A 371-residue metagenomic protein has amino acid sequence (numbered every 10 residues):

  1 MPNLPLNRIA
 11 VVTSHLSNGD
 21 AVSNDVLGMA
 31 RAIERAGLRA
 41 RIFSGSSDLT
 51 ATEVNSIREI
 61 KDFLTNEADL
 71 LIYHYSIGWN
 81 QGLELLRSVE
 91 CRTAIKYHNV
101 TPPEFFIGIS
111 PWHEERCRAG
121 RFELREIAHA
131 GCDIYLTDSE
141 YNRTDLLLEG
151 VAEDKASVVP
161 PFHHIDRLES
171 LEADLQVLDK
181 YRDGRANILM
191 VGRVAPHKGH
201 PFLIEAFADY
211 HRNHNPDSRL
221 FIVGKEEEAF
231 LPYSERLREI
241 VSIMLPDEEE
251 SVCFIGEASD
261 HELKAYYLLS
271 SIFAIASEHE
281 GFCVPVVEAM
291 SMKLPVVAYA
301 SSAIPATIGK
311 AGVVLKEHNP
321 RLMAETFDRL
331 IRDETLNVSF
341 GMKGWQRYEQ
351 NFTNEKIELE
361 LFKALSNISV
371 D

Functional and structural regions predicted by a protein language model:
N24, A186, A195-D209, R321: A conserved mid-protein helix/loop that constitutes part of the nucleotide-sugar donor-binding site
G45-D48, R219-R236: Glycosyltransferase donor-sugar binding loop
C117, A128-E172: Donor nucleotide-sugar binding/catalytic pocket of nucleotide-sugar-dependent glycosyltransferases
S234-A258: Nucleotide-activated donor-binding/catalytic signature segment of Leloir-type glycosyltransferases, i.e., the conserved
E257, A265-S270: Short alpha-helical donor nucleotide-sugar binding micro-motif in glycosyltransferases
E278: Aromatic "clamp/platform" in nucleotide-sugar-dependent glycosyltransferases that forms part of the donor/acceptor
V286, L294-A298: Short hydrophobic beta-strand element within catalytic cores of glycosyltransferases and related nucleotide-activated
V313-R321, R329-E334: Conserved acidic donor-binding segment of nucleotide-sugar-dependent glycosyltransferases
